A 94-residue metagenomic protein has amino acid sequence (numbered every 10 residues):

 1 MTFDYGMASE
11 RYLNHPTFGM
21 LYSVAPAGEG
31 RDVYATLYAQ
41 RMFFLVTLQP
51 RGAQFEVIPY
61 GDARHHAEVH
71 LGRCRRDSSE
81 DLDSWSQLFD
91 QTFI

Functional and structural regions predicted by a protein language model:
M1-P59: Long, non-catalytic architectural segments outside compact domain cores
V57-I94: Short, compact, well-ordered microdomains
